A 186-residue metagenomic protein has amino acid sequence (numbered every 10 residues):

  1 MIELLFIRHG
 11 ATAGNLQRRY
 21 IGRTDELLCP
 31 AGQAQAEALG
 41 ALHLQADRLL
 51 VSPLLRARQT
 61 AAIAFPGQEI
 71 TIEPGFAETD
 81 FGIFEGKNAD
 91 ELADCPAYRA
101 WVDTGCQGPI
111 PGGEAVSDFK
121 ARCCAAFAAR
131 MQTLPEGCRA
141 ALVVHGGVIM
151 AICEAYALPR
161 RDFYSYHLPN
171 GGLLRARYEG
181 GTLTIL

Functional and structural regions predicted by a protein language model:
I2-E3, I7-Q68: Active-site-proximal alpha-helix that buttresses catalytic centers in soluble enzyme cores
L4, C138-V144: Generic beta-sheet signal
T12, V148-I149: Short active-site segment of divalent metal-dependent hydrolases/proteases that encodes the spacing between
H43-Q45, R130-C138: Glycine-rich phosphate-binding loop signature in dinucleotide/nucleotide-binding domains
V51-S52, A121, V143-V144: Short beta-strand scaffold positions
I63, A151, A155: Active-site signature of alpha/beta-hydrolase-fold catalytic machinery across serine- and Asp/Cys-nucleophile hydrolases
A64-R122: Phosphate-handling substructures
P159-T184: Domain-level recognition of soluble alpha/beta enzyme cores, biased toward histidine phosphatases/phosphomutases
